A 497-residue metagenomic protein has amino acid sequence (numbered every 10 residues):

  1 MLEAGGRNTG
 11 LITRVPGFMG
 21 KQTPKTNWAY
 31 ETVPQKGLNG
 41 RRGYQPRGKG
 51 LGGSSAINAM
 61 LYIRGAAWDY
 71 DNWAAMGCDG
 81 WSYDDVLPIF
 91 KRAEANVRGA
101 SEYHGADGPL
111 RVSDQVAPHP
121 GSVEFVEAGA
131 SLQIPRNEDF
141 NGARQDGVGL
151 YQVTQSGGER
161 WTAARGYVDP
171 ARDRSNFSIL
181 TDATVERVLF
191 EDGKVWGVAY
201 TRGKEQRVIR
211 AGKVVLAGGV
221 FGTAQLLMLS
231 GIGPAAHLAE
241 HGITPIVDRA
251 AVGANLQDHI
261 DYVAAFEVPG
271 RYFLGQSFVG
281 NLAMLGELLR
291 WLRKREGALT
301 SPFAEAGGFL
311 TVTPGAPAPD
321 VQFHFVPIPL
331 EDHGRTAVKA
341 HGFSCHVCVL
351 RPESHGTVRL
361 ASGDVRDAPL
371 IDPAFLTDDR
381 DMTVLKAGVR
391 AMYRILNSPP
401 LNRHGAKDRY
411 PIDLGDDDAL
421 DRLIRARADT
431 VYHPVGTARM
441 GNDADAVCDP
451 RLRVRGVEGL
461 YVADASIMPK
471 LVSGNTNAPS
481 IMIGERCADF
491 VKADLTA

Functional and structural regions predicted by a protein language model:
M1-A497: N-terminal redox-cofactor-binding region of secreted/periplasmic oxidoreductases
